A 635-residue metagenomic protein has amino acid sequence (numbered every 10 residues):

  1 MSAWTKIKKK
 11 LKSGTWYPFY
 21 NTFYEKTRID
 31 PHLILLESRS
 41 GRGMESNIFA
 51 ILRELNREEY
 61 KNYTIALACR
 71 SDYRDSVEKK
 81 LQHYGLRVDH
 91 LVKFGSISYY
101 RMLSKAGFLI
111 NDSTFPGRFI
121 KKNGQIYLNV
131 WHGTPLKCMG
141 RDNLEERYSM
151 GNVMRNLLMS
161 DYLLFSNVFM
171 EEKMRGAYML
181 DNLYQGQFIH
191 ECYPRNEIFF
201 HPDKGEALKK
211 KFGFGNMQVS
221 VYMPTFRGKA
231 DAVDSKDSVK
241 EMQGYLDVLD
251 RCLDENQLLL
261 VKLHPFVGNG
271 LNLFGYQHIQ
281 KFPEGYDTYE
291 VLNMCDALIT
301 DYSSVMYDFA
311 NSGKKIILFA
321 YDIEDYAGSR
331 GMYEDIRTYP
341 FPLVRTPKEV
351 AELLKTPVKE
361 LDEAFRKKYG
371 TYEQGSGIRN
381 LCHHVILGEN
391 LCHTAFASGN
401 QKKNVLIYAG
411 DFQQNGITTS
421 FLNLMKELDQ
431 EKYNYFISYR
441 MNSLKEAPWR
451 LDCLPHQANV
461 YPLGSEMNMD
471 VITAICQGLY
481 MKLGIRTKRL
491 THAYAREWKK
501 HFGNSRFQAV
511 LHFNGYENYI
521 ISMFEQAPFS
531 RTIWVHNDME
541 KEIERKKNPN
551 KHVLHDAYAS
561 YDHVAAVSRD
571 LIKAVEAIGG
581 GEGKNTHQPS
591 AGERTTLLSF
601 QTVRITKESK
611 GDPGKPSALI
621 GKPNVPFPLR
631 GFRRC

Functional and structural regions predicted by a protein language model:
S2-Y99, G399-R489, A493: N-terminal pre-catalytic "stem/leader" segment of glycosyltransferase-like enzymes
P31-E37, G215-D231, K402-G410, I605-C635: Conserved donor-binding/catalytic core segment of Leloir-type glycosyltransferases
A66-Q82, R227, L246-F282, C635: Catalytic donor nucleotide-activated moiety binding site of glycosyltransferases and closely related
L109-N123, N129, L490-R496, A509-P528: An aromatic- and histidine-rich active-site surface loop
T134-E145, Y516-I520, F529-N548, S560-H563: A short, histidine- and acid-enriched strand-loop-helix "catalytic/donor-clamping" loop that lines the nucleotide-sugar
M139-R141, P194-K211, D231-D234, N390-A395 (+3 more regions): Acidic anion/phosphate-binding donor-loop and adjacent secondary structure in glycosyltransferase catalytic cores
Y162-Q185, I520-I521, S560-T586: A short, active-site helix/loop in glycosyltransferases that binds the activated sugar's phosphate group
H190, N272-Q277, S304-Y369: Catalytic binding pocket for nucleotide-activated donors in carbohydrate/polymer assembly enzymes
